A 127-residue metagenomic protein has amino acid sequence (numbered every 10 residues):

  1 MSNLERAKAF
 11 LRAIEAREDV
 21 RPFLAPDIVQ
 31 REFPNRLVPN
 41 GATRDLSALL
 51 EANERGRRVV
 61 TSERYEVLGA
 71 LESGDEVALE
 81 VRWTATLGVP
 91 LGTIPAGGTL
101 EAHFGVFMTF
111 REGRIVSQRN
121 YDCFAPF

Functional and structural regions predicted by a protein language model:
M1-F127: C-terminal and inter-domain tail/linker signature
